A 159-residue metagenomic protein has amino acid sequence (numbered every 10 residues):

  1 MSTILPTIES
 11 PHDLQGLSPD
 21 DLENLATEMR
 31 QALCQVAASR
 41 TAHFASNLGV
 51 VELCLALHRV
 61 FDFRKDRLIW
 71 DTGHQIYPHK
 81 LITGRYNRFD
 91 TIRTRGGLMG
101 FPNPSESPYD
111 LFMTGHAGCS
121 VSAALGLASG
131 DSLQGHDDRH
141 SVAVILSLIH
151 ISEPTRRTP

Functional and structural regions predicted by a protein language model:
M1-V142: Thiamine diphosphate
A143-S147: Conserved beta-strand-centric core segments of catalytic alpha/beta enzyme folds
I149-P159: Single conserved hydrophobic/aromatic residue that forms the stacking wall/gate of nucleotide- or nucleobase-binding
